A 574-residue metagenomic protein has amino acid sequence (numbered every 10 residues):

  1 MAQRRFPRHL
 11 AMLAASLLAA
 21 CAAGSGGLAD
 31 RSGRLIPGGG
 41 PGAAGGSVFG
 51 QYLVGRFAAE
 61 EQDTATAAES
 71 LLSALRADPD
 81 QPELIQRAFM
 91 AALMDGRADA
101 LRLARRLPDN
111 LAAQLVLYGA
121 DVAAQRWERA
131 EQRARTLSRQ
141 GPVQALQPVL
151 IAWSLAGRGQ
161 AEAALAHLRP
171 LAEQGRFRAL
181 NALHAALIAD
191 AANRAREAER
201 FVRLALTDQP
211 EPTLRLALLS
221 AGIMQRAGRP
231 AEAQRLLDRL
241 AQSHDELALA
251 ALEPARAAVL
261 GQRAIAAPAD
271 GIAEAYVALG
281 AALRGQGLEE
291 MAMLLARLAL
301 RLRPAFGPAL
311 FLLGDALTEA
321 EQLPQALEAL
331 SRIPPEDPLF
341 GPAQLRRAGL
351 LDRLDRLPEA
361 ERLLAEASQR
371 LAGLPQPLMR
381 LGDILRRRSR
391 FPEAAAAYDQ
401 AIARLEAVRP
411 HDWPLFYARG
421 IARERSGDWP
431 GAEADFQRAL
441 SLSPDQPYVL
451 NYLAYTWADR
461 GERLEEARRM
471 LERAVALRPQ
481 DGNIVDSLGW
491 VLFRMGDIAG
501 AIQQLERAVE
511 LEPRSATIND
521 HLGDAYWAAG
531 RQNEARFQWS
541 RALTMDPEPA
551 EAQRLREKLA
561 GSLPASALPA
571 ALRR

Functional and structural regions predicted by a protein language model:
C21-R105, A112, Q132, L260-E274 (+2 more regions): N-terminal leader/linker segments that initiate helical-solenoid repeat arrays
A43, A77, R106-N110, R139-Q140 (+11 more regions): Structural marker of alpha-solenoid helical repeat scaffolds
S47, Q81, N110, Q144 (+13 more regions): Residue-level recognition of tetratricopeptide repeat
R56, M90, G119, W153 (+10 more regions): Residue-level recognition of tetratricopeptide repeat
A59, A92-L93, V122, A156 (+10 more regions): Position-specific recognition of the canonical hydrophobic site in helix A of tetratricopeptide repeat
L84, A113, Q147, N181 (+12 more regions): TPR alpha-solenoid repeat register
R87-A88, V116, L150, H184 (+11 more regions): Canonical tetratricopeptide repeat
